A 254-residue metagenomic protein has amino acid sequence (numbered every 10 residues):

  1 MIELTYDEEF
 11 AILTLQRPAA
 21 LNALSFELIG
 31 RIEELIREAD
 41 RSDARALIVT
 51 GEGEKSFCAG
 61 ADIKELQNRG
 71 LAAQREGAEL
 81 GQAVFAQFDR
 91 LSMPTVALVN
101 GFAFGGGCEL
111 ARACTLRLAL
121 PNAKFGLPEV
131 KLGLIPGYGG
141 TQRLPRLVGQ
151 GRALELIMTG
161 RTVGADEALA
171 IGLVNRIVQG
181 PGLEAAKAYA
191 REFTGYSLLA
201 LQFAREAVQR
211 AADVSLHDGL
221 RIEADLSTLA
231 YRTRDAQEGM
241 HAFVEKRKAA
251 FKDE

Functional and structural regions predicted by a protein language model:
M1-T50, A72, A86: Conserved CoA-thioester-binding segment of acyl-CoA-metabolizing enzymes
L13, R17, I32, V49 (+6 more regions): Terminal peptide-recognition signature
P18, L118-A123, A165, V174-R221 (+3 more regions): C-terminal long alpha-helix characteristic of the crotonase
G51-Q87, A103, S215: Glycine- (often His-adjacent) and acidic-residue-rich active-site loop that binds/positions the CoA thioester
A59-A61, L144, R152-R161: Short helix- or helix-capping micro-motifs that position conserved polar/aromatic residues at function-defining sites
K64, A86, C108-E109, Q142 (+3 more regions): Alpha-helical segments flanking ligand/cofactor-binding loops in enzyme cores
Q87-L132: Glycine-rich beta-to-alpha active-site loop
G107-R117, P121-N122, G140, A165-E167 (+2 more regions): Active-site-proximal glycine-rich helix-loop-beta segment
